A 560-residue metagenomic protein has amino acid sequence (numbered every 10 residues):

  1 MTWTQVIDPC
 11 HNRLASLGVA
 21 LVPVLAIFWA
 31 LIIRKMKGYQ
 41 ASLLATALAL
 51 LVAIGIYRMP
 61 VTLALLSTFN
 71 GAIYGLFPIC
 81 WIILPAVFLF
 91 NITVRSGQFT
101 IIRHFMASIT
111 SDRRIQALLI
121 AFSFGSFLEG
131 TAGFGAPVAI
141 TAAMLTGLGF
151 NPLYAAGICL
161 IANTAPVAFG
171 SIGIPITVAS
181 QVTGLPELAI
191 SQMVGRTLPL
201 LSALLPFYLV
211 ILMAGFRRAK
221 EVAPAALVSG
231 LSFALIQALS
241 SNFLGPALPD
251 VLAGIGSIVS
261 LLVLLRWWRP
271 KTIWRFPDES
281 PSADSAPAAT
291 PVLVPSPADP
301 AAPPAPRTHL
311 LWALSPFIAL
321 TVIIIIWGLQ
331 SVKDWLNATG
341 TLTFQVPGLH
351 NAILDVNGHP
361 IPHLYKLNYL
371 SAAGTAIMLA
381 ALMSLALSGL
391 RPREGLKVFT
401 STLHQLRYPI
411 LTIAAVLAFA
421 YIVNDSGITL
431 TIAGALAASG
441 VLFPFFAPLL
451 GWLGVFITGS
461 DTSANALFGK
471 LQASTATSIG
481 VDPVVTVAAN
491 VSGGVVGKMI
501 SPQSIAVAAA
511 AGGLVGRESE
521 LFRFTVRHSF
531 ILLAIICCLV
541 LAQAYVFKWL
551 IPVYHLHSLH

Functional and structural regions predicted by a protein language model:
V6-S16, K35-A41, L65-F77, L188-R196 (+6 more regions): Interfacial loop-to-helix junctions that mark the boundaries of transmembrane helices in multi-pass membrane
D8-V22, G75-I79, T131-P137, L188-A203 (+3 more regions): Structural signature of hydrophobic alpha-helical transmembrane segments
V19-F28, M36-R58, C80-V87, A226 (+6 more regions): Hydrophobic mid-bilayer segments of alpha-helices in multi-pass membrane transport proteins, especially secondary
K35-M36, V94-F99, S111-D112, L145-Y154 (+6 more regions): Juxtamembrane helix-boundary/capping and inter-helix hinge elements in multi-pass membrane proteins
L65-N151, G157, G389-T475: Membrane-embedded alpha-helical segments and adjacent helix-loop junctions characteristic of multi-pass solute
R114-S126, P152-A165, P186-A203, A414-A415 (+2 more regions): Alpha-helical transmembrane segments of multi-pass membrane proteins
A168-P281, S492-H560: Juxtamembrane and boundary regions of transmembrane helices in multi-pass small-molecule transporters and channels
V292-P295, A301-L450: Transmembrane helical segments that form the transport core of multi-pass membrane transport proteins
